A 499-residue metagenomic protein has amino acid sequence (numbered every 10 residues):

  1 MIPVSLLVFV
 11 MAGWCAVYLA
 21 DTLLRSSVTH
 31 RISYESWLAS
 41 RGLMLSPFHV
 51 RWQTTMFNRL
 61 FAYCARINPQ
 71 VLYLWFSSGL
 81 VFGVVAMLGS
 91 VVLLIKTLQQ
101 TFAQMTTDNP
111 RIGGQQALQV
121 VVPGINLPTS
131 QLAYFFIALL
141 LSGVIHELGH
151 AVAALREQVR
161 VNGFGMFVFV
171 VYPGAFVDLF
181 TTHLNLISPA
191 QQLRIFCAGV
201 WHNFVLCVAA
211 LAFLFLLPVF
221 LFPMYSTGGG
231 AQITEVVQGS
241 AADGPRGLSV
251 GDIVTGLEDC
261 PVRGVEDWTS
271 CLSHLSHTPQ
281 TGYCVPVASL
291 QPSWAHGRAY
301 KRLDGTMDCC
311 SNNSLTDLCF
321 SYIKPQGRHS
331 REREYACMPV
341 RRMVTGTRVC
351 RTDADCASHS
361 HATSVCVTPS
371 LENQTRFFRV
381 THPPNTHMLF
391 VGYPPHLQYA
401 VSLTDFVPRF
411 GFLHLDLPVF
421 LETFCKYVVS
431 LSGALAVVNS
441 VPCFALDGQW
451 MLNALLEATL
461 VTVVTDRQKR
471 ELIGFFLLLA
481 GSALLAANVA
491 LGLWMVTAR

Functional and structural regions predicted by a protein language model:
M1-R499: Hydrophobic transmembrane alpha-helices and their immediate loop junctions in multi-pass integral membrane proteins
